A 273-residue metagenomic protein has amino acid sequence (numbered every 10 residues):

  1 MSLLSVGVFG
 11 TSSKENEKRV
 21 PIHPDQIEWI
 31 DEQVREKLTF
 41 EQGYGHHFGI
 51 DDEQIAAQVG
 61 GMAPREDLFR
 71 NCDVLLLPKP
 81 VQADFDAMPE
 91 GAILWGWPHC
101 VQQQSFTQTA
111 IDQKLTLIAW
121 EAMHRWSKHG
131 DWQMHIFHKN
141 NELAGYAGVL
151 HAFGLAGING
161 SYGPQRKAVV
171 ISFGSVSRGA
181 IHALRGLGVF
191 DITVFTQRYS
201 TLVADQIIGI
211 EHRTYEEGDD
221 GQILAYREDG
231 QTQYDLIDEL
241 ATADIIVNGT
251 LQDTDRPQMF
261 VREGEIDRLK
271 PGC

Functional and structural regions predicted by a protein language model:
S2-S5, T11-S13, A83-R166: Glycine/serine-rich phosphate-binding loop and adjoining beta1-alpha1 elements at the start of nucleotide-handling
S2-T109, Q113: An N-terminal-biased, well-structured beta-alpha scaffold segment characteristic of Rossmann-like dinucleotide-binding
G10, K14-G45, H151-I245: Glycine-rich phosphate/diphosphate-binding loop of Rossmann-like nucleotide-binding domains
G60-D67, I118, Y226-Q231: Short acidic-hydrophobic, aromatic-tinged amphipathic segments that line or gate anion-handling sites
L77-V101, Y234-N248, D255-G272: Rossmann-fold NAD(P) dinucleotide-binding segment
Y146, V176-I181, T254-F260: Short glycine/serine/threonine-rich phosphate/pyrophosphate-binding segments that cradle anionic phosphate groups
Y199-T201, Q252-D255: Short, catalytically relevant binding-site loops at active-site mouths
